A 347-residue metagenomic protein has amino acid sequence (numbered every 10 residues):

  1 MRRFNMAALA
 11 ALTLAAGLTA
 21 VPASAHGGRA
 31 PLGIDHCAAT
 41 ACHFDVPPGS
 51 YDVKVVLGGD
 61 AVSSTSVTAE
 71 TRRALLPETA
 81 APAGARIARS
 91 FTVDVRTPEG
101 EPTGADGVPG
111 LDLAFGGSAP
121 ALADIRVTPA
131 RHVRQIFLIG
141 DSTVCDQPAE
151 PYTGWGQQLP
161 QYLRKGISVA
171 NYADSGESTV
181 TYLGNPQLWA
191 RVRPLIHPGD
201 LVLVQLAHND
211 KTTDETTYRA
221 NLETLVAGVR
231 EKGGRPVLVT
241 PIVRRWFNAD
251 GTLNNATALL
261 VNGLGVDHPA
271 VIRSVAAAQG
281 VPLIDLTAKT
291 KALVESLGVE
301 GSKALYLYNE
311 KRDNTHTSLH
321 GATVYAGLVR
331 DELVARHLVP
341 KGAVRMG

Functional and structural regions predicted by a protein language model:
M1-G27: Secretory targeting and sorting signals
H26-C42: Glycan-recognition and processing domains
G49-V55: A short tyrosine-centered beta-strand micro-motif
L57-E78: Short, surface-exposed beta-strand/strand-loop-strand elements in extracellular ectodomains
L113, A119-S175, W189-V202: Serine-esterase "nucleophile elbow" of acetyl-processing enzymes
Q135-G140, V144-C145, S168-A173, D200-L206 (+4 more regions): Structural recognition of the beta-strand scaffold that forms the well-ordered cores of secreted hydrolase catalytic
G184-A220, V243-W246: Oxyanion-hole/transition-state-stabilizing segment in secreted/luminal serine hydrolases and related acyltransferases
N185, W246-G347: Catalytic His-Asp segment of secreted/periplasmic serine-dependent ester chemistry enzymes
